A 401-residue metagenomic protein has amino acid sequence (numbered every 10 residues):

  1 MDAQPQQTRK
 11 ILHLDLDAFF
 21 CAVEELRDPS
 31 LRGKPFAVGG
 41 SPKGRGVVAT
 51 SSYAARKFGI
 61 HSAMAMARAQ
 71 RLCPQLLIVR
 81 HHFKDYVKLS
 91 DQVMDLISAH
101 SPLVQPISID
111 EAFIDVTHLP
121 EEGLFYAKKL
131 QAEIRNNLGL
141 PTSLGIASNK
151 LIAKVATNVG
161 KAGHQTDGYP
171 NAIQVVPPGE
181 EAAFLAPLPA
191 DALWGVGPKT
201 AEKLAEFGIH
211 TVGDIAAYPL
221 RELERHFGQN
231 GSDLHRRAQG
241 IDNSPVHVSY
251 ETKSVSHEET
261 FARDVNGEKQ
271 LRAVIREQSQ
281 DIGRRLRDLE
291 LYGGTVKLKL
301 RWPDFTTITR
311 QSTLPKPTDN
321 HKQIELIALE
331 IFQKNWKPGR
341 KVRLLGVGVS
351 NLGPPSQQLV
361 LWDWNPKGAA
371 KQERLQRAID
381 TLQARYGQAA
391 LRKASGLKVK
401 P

Functional and structural regions predicted by a protein language model:
M1-D233, V246, R284, K367-P401: Gly/Gly-Pro- and Ser/Thr-rich, intrinsically disordered tail segments characteristic of DNA damage-repair and tolerance
Q4-Q6, H13, A192, T200-V342: DNA-contacting surface of Y-family translesion DNA polymerases
F19, K43-R45, P303-T307, L352-P355: Short, charged/polar surface micro-motifs in flexible loops or helix N-caps
K34, T142, G294-V296, L345 (+1 more regions): Change "...and in nucleic-acid phosphodiester-cleaving endonucleases..." to "...and in nucleic-acid processing enzymes
L77-I78, T306-Q311, S356-Q358: Short small-residue beta-strand/loop micro-motif enriched in glycine and branched aliphatics
I107-E111, A147-K150, L291-T295, R340-L344: Short Gly/Ser/Thr- and Asp/Glu-enriched loop/turn motifs at secondary-structure junctions
A112-T117, T309-S312, L359-W364: Short, hydrophobic beta-strand segments
K316-P401: Acidic, metal-coordinating catalytic segment for phosphate/diphosphate chemistry, firing primarily on the Nudix
